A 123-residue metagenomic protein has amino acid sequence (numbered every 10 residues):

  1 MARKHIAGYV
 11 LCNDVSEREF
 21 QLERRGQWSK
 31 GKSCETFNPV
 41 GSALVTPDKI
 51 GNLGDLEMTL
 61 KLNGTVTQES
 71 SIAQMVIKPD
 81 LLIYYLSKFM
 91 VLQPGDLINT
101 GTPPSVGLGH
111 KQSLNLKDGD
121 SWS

Functional and structural regions predicted by a protein language model:
M1-Y9: N-terminal accessory regions of nucleic-acid-interacting proteins
R18-S123: Catalytic-pocket segment enriched in acidic/His residues
